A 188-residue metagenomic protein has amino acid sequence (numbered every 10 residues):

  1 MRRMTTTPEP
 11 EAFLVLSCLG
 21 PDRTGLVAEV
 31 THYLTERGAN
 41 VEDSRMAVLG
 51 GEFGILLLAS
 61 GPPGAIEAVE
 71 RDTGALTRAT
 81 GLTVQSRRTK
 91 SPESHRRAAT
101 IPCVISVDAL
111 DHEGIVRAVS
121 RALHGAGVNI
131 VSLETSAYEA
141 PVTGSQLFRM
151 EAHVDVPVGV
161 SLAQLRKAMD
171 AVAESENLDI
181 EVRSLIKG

Functional and structural regions predicted by a protein language model:
R2-G188: A conserved regulatory-domain signal marking ACT and ACT-like small-molecule sensing domains and adjacent regulatory
